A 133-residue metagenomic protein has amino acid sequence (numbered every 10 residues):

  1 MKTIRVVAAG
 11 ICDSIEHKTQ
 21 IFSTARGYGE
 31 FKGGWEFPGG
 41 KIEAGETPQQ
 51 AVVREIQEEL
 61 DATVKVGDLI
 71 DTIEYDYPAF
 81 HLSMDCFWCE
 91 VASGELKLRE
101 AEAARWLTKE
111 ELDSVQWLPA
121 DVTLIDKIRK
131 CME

Functional and structural regions predicted by a protein language model:
M1-I21, K41: Conserved N-terminal beta-strand and adjoining loop/helix that marks the start of the Nudix/MutT-like hydrolase domain
R5-V7, T19, L82-D85, E102: Change "...and in nucleic-acid phosphodiester-cleaving endonucleases..." to "...and in nucleic-acid processing enzymes
D13-H17, G27, E90-E95, K109-E111 (+1 more regions): Short loop segments at secondary-structure junctions
K18-E58: Conserved Nudix-box catalytic region and its N-terminal flanking loop in Nudix hydrolases and closely related
P48-Q57, L69, F87, A104: Hydrophobic packing within well-folded, soluble alpha/beta domains
E59-V66: Short secondary-structure junctions
T63, T72-L96, A103-R105, I128: Active-site-adjacent beta-strand/loop module that shapes the phosphate/pyrophosphate-binding cleft
F80, K97-E133: Nudix hydrolase/Nudix homology domain
